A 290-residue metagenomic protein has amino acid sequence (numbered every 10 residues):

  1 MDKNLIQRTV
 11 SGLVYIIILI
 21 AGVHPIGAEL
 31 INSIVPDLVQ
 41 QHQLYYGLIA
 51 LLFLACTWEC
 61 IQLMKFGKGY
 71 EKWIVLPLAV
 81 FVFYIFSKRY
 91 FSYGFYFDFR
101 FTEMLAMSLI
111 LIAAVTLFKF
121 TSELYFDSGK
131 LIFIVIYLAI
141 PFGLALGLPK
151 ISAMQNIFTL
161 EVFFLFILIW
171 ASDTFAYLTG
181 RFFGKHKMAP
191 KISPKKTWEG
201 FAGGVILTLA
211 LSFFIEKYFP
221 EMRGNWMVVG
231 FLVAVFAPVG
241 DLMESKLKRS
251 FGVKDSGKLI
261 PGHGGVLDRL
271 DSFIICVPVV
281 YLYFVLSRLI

Functional and structural regions predicted by a protein language model:
M1-L232: Membrane-embedded alpha-helical bundles of polytopic integral membrane proteins
Y177, S245-V253: Juxtamembrane interface at the ends
S250-S272: Interfacial loop-to-transmembrane junctions
L282-I290: Juxtamembrane boundary at the C-terminal end of a transmembrane helix
